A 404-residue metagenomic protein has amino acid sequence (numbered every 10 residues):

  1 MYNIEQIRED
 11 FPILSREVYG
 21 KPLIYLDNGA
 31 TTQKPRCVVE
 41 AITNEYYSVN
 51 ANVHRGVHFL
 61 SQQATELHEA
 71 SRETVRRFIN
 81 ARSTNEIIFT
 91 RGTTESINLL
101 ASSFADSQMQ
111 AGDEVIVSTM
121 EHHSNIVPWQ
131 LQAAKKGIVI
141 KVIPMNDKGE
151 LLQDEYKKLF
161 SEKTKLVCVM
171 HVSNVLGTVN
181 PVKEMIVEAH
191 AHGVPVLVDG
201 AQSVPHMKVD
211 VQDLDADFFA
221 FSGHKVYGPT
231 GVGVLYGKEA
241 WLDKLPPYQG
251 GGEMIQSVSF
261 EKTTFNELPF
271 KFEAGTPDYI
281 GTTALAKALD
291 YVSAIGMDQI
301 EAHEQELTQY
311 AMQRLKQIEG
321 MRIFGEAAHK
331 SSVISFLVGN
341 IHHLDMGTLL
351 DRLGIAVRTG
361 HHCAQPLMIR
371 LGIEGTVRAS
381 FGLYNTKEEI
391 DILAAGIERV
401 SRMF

Functional and structural regions predicted by a protein language model:
M1-F404: Pyridoxal 5′-phosphate
